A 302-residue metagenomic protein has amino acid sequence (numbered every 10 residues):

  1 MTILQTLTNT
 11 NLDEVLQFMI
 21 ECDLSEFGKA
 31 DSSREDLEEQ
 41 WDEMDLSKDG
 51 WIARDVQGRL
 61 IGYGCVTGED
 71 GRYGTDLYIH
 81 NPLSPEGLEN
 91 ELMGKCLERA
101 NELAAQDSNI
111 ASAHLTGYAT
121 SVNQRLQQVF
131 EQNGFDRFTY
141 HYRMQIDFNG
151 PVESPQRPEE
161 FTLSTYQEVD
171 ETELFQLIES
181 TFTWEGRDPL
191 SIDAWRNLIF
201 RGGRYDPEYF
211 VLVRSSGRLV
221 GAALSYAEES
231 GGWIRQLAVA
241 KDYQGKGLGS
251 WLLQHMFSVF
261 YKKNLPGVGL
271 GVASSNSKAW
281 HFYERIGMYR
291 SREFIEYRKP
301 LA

Functional and structural regions predicted by a protein language model:
T2-V15, T162-Q176: A short beta-loop-alpha structural element at the N-terminal edge of CoA-dependent acyl/N-acetyltransferase catalytic
I20-L103, A119, S215, L219-G232 (+1 more regions): Conserved donor-binding loop and adjoining core beta-sheet/short helix segment in diverse acyl/aminoacyl transferases
I20-Q40, F182-L198, D206: Conserved GNAT-fold acetyl-CoA-binding loop/helix
T67-G74, I79-E159, I295-K299: Acyl-donor-binding surface of acyltransferase catalytic domains
T75, L115-G117, I234, V268-V272: Conserved hydrophobic beta-strand within the GNAT/NAT acetyltransferase core sheet that lines the active-site cleft
P85-E102, V239, G245-K262, H281-R285: Conserved acetyl-CoA-binding loop-helix of GNAT-fold acetyltransferases
L126-F130, Y283, M288: Conserved active-site tyrosine of GNAT-family acetyltransferases
Y142-S164, P266, G271-S277, G287-A302: C-terminal "cap" of GNAT-fold acetyltransferases
